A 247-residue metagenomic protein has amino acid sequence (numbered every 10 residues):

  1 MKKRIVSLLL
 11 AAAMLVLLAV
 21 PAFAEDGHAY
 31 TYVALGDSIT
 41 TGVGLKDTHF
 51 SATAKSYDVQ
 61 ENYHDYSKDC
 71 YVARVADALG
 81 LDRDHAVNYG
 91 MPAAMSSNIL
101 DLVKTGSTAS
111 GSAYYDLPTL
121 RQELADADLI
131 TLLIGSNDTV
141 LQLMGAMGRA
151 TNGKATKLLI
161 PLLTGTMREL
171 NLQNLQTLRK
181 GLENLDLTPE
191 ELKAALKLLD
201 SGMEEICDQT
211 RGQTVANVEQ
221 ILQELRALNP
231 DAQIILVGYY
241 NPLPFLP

Functional and structural regions predicted by a protein language model:
R4-F23: Sec-dependent N-terminal signal peptides of Gram-positive bacterial secreted proteins and lipoproteins
D26-Y66, P244: Short glycine-rich His-centered loop
T31, D128-T131, Q233: Structural motif
T41-G44, S97-N98, T139-M144, L243-P247: Short acidic/His/Gly/Ser-rich catalytic and metal-binding motifs that mark active-site loops of diverse hydrolases
S51-E204, D208-Q209, A216: Conserved SGNH/GDSL esterase-like catalytic core that processes O-acyl groups on lipids and polysaccharides
V218-L222: Generic structural signal for well-ordered alpha-helices, preferentially at hydrophobic/aromatic core positions
E224-P247: Conserved, well-ordered alpha-helix/loop/beta-strand core segments that scaffold catalytic motifs
